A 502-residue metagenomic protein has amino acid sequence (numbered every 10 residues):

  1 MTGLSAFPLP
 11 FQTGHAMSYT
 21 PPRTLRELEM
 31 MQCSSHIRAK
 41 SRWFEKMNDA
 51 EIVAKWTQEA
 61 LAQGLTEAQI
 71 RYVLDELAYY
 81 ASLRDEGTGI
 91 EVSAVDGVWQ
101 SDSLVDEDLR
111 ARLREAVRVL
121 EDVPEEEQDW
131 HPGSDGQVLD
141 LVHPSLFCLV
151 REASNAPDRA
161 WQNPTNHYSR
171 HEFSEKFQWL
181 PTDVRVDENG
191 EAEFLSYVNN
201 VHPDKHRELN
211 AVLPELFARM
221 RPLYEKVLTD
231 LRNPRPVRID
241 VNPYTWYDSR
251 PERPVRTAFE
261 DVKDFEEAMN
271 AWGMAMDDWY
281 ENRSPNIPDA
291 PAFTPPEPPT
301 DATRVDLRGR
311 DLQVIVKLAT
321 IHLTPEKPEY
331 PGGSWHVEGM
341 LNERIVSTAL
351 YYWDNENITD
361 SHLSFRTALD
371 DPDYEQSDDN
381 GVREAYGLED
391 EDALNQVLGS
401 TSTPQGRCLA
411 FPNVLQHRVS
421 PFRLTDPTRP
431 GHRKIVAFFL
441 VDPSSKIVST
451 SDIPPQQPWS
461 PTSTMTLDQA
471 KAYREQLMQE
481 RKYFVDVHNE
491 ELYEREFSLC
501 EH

Functional and structural regions predicted by a protein language model:
M1-C408, V414-H502: Fe(II)/2-oxoglutarate oxygenase catalytic core
